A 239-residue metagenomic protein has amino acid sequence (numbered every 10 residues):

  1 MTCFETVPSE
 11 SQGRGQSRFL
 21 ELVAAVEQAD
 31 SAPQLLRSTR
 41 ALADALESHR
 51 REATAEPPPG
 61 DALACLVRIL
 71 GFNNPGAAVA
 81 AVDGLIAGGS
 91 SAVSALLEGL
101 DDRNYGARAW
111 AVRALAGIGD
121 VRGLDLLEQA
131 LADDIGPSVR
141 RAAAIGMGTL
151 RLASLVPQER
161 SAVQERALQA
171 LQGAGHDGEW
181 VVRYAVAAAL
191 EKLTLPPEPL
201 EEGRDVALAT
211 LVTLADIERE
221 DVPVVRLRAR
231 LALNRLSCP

Functional and structural regions predicted by a protein language model:
T2-R14, A32-P57, R68-G71, P75-S90 (+6 more regions): Structural detector for internal amphipathic alpha-helices that build alpha-solenoid repeat scaffolds
R14-E21, D61, G76, S91 (+3 more regions): Alpha-helix N-cap/N′ positions at the starts of helices
E21-A29, C65-N73, A95-R103, L126-D134 (+2 more regions): Alpha-solenoid HEAT/Armadillo-like helical repeat scaffolds in large eukaryotic proteins
D61-A62, G106, L124, R160-A170 (+1 more regions): HEAT/HEAT-like alpha-solenoid repeats
